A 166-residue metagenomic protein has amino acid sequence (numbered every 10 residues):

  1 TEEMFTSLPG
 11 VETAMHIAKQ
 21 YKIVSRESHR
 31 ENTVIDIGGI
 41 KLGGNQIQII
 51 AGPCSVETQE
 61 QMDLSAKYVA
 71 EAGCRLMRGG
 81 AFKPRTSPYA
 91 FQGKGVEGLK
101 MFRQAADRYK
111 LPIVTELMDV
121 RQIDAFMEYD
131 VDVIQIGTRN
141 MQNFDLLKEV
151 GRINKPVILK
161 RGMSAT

Functional and structural regions predicted by a protein language model:
T1-I49: Non-catalytic terminal accessory/regulatory regions of metabolic enzymes
F5, G52, V69, M77 (+2 more regions): Conserved, mostly hydrophobic/aromatic
T6, E12-H16, R78, V114 (+2 more regions): Conserved beta-strand positions in the central sheet of alpha/beta enzyme cores
Q46-L64, S87-G93, P112-L117, G137-T138: Active-site mouth loops of central-metabolism enzymes
Q59-A66, V120-Y129: Catalytic cores of alpha/beta
G73, A125-I134, E149-V157: Glycine-enriched alpha-helix->loop->beta-strand junction motifs that scaffold or abut catalytic
R78-V96: Glycine-rich, proline-tolerant flexible connector loops at the mouths of alpha/beta enzymes
Q92-K94, K110-R121, D132-N143, P156-T166: Catalytic beta/alpha-barrel core
